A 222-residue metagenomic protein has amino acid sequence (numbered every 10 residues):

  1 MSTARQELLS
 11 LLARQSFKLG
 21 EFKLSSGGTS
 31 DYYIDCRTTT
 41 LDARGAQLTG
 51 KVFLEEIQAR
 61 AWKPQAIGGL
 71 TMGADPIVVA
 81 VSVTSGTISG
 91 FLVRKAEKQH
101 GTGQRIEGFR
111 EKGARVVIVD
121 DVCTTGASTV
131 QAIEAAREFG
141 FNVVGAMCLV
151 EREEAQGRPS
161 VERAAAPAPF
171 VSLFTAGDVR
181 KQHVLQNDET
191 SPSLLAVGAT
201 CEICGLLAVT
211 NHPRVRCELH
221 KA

Functional and structural regions predicted by a protein language model:
M1-R60: Active-site-facing substrate-recognition patch
S2-L11, E134-V197: PRPP-dependent phosphoribosyltransferase catalytic core
F53-P64, I133, R137-E138: Phosphate/pyrophosphate-binding loops at sites that engage ATP/ADP/AMP, CoA/4′-phosphopantetheine, polyphosphate
W62-G73, M147-L149: Short glycine-rich phosphate-binding loop at a beta-alpha junction
V78-V117, T125-Q131: Short, glycine/charge-rich flexible loops or terminal/linker lids adjacent to PRPP-binding catalytic cores
G198, R214: Residues immediately within or flanking Cys/His clusters that coordinate Zn2+ in small zinc-binding modules
C201-C204, C217: Short cysteine-rich clusters marking metal-coordination/redox-active sites
A208-V209, K221-A222: Cys/His-rich microdomains that often coordinate metals
